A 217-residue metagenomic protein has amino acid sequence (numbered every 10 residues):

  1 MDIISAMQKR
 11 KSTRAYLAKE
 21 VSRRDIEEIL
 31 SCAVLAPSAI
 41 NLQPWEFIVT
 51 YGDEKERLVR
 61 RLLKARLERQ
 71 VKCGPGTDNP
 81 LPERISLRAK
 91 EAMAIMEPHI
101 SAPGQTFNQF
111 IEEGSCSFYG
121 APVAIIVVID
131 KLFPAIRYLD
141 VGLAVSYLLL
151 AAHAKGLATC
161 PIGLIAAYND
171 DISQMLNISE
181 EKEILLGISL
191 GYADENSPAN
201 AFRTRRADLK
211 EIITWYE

Functional and structural regions predicted by a protein language model:
M1-E20, R24, E28-S31: Short acidic N-proximal helix/loop "leader" segments that mark the beginning of a domain or an inter-domain linker
A6-T13, E83-K90, L185-E217: C-terminal helix-cap and adjacent tail motif
E28-V34, V123-M175: Small-aliphatic-rich amphipathic alpha-helix that forms the alpha element of a beta-alpha
A39-L42, C116-Y119, L176-E180: Solvent-exposed alpha-helices and their adjacent loops that cap or buttress functional pockets in soluble metabolic
I40-Y51: Short loop-to-beta-strand entry elements in the cores of soluble alpha/beta enzymes
P44-W45, A121-A124, L185: Short, surface-exposed beta-edge/turn micro-motifs
V49-P134: Glycine/small-residue-rich phosphate/adenosyl-binding loop
S173-E180, N200-F202: Short proline/glycine-enriched turn/loop segments at secondary-structure junctions
